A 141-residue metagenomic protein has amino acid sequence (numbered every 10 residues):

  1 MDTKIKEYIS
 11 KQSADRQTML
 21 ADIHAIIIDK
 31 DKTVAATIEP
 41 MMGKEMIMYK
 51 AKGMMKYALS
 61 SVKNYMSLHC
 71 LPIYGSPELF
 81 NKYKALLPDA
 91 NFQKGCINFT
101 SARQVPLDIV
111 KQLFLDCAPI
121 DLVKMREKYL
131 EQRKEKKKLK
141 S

Functional and structural regions predicted by a protein language model:
M1-S141: Charge-dense, helix-prone N-terminal extensions
